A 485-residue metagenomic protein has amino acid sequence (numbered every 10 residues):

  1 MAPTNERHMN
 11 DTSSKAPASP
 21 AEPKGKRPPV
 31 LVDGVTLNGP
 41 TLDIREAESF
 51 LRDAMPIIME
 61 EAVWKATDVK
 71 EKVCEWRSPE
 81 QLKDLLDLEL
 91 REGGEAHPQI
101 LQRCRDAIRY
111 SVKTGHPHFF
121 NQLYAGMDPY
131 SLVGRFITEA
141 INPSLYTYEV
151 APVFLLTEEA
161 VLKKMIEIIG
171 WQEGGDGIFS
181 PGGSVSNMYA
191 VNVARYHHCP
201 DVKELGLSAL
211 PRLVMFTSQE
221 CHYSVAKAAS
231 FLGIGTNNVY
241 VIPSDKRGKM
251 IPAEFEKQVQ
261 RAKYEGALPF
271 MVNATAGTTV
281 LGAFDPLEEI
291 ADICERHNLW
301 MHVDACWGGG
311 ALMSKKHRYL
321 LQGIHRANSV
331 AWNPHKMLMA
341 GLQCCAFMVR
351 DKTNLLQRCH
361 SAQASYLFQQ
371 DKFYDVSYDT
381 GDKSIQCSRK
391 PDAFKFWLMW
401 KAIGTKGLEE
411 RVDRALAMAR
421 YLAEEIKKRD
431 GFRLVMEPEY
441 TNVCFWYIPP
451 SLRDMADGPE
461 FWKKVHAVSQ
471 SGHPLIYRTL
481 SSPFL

Functional and structural regions predicted by a protein language model:
A2-P3, P17-G174, R478-L485: N-terminal entrance/gating region of PLP-dependent enzymes' catalytic architecture
D68-S78, Q363-Y366, M436-W446: A glycine-rich phosphate-binding loop feature that marks nucleotide/adenosyl-phosphate handling sites
I137, E158, L162-M165, N187-H198 (+2 more regions): Buried hydrophobic packing segments
V153-F154, G177-S184, T217-S218, T275: Active-site nucleophile and cofactor-binding loops and adjacent substrate-binding regions of central metabolic enzymes
M165-N192, Y240-P243: Short loop-beta-helix segment that forms the pyridoxal 5′-phosphate
S186-N354: Conserved PLP-enzyme active-site core in the AAT-like
T278, H297, Q322-K427: Active-site C-terminal subdomain of aminotransferase-like
L434-I476: Conserved PLP-binding catalytic core of the aspartate aminotransferase-like
